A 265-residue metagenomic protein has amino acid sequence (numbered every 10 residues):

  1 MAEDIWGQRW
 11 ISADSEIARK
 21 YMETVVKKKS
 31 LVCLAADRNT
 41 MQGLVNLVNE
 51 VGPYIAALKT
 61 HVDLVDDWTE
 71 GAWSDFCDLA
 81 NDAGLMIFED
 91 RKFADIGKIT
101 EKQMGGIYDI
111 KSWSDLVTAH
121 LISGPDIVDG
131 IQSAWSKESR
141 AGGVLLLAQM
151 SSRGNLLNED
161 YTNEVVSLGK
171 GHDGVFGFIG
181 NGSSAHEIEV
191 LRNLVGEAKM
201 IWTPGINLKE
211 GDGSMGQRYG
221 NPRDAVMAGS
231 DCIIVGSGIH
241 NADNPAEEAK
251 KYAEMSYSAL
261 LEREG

Functional and structural regions predicted by a protein language model:
M1-F88, D95-I96, S112, L157-G177 (+5 more regions): Conserved N-terminal beta1-alpha1 strand-loop-helix module at the mouth
R19-Y21, L44-V48, D75-F76, E101-I107 (+2 more regions): Short, charged beta->alpha transition segments
K29-S30, A94-M200, K209-G211: Conserved anion-binding
L34, E89, L145-A148, T203: Structural beta-sheet core signal
L34, V117, G236: Residue-level signal for inorganic ion chemistry
H61, T203-P204, V235-G238: Glycine-rich beta-strand-to-loop/alpha-helix junction loops that act as flexible
D231-C232, S237-G265: C-terminal functional extensions of proteins
